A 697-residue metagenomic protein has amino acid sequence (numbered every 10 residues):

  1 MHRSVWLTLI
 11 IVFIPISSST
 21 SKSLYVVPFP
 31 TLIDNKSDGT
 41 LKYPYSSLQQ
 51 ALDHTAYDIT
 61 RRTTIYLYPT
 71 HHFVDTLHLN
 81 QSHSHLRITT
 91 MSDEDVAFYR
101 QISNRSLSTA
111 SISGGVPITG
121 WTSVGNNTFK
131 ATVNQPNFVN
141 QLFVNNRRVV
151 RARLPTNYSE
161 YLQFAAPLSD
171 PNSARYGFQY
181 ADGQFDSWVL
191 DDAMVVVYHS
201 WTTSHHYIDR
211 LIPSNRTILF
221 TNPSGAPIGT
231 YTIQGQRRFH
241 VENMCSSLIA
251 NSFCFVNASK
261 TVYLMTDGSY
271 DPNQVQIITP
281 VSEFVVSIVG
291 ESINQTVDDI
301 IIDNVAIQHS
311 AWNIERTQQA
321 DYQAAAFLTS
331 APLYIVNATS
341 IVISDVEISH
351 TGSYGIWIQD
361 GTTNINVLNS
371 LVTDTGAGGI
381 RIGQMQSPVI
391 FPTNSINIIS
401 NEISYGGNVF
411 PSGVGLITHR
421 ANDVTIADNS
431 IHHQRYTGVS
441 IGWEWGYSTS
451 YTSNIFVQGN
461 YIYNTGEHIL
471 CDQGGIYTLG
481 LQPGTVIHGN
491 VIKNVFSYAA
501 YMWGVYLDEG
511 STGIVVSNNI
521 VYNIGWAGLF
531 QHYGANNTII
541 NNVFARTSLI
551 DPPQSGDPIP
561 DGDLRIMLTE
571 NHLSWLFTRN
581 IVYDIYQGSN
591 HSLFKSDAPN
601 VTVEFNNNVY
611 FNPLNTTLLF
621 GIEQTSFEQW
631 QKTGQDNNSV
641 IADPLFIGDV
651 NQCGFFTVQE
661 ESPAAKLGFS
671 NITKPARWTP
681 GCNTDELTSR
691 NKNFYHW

Functional and structural regions predicted by a protein language model:
R3-S18: Cleavable N-terminal signal peptides of Sec/SRP-targeted secreted and luminal proteins
P15-S17, S47, S84, S204 (+7 more regions): Generic detector of short, well-ordered, non-transmembrane alpha-helical segments enriched in hydrophobic residues
T20, I59-R61, F73, T202-S204 (+6 more regions): Short loop/turn segments at connectors of secondary-structure elements within structured domains
S23, R62-T64, T70, T76 (+18 more regions): Detector for repetitive beta-architecture
Y25-N337, V342, E347, K632-D643 (+1 more regions): Extracellular polysaccharide-degrading/modifying enzymes targeting complex plant/algal/animal polysaccharides
V286, W312-I335, S353-Q359, T373-S639 (+1 more regions): Glycine- and acidic/polar-rich repeat regions and solenoidal domains
S344-E347, L368-L371, I399: Leucine-rich, hydrophobic repeat-scaffold detector
